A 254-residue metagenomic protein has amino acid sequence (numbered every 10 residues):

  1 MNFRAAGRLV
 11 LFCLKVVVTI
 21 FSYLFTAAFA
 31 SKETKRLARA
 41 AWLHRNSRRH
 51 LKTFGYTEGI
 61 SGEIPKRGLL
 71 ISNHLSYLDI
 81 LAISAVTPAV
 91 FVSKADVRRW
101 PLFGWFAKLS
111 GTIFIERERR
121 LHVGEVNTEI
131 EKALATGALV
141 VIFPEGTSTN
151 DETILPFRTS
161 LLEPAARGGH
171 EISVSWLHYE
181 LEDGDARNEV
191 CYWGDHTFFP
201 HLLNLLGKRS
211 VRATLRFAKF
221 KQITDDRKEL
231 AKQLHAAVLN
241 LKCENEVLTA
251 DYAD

Functional and structural regions predicted by a protein language model:
M1-G59, W105-L109, K208: A transmembrane-helix-recognition feature enriched in membrane-embedded lipid enzymes and envelope glyco-/phospholipid
T19-K35, T53, K66-R120: Catalytic core of membrane glycerolipid acyltransferases/transacylases, capturing the structured, soluble-facing
R67-L69, T112, G137-F143, E171: Residue-level preference for the first positions of well-ordered beta-strands
K94, I115, F143, S175-L177: Generic beta-sheet signal
L102-G104, E152-K228, K232-Q233, E244-L248: A cross-family acyltransferase "interaction/gating" segment
A133-L162: Catalytic-site beta-strand/loop segments enriched in glycine and acidic/polar residues
A250-D254: Short, low-complexity, charge-dense intrinsically disordered segments
